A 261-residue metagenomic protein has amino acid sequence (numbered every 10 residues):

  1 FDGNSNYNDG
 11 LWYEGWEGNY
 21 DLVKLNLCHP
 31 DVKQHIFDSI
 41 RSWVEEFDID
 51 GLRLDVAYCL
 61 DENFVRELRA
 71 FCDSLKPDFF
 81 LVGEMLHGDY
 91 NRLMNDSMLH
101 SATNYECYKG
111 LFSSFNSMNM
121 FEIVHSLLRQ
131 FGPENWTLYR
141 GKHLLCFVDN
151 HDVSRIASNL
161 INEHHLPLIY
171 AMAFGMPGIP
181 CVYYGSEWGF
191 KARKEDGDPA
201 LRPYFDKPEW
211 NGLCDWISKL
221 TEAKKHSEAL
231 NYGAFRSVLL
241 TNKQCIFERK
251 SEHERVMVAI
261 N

Functional and structural regions predicted by a protein language model:
F1-E46, L68-S74, N91: Substrate-binding/active-site clefts of carbohydrate-active enzymes
G18-K33, D50-C59, G110-M118, D152-N162 (+1 more regions): The substrate-binding groove and active-site-proximal loops of carbohydrate-active enzymes, especially glycoside
K33-I36, V65, L166, L213: Aromatic/hydrophobic pocket-lining residues that form the small-molecule binding cavity in soluble enzyme cores
H35-E62, C146, N150: Active-site groove signature of glycoside hydrolases
E45, D55-Y139, M172, G189-K219 (+3 more regions): Active-site-proximal helices and loops of the catalytic beta/alpha 8
L52, L81-G83, T103, L145-C146 (+1 more regions): Hydrophobic faces of well-ordered beta-strands that scaffold small-molecule active sites in alpha/beta enzyme cores
D96, L145, D149-H164, L168-N211: Aromatic/acidic polysaccharide-binding cleft in carbohydrate-active enzymes
V238-N261: Carbohydrate-binding surface patches
